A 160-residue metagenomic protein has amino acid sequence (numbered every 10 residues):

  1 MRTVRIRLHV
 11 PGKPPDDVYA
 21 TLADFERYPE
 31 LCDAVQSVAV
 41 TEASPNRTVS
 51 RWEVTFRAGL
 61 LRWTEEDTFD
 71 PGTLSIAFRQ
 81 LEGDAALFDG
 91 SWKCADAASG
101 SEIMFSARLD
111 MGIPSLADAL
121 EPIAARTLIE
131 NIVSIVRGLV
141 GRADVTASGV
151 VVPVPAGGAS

Functional and structural regions predicted by a protein language model:
M1-R47, M104, G141, S148 (+1 more regions): Hydrophobic ligand-binding cavity/cleft-lining segments
T3, K13, R79, A117-A124: Residue-level detector of alpha-helix boundaries and kinks
T3-R5, A34-V38, V49-R51, S75-A77 (+1 more regions): Short structured motifs
Y19-L22, R47-S50, G72-F78: Short Pro/Gly-enriched beta-strand edge/turn motifs at strand-loop
P29-E30, A43, T55-M104, R108-D110 (+3 more regions): Hydrophobic-ligand binding "helix-grip"
V35-A39, N46-R47, E65-T68, C94-D96 (+1 more regions): Short, charged/polar low-complexity linear motifs in solvent-exposed/disordered segments
R108-N131: A short acidic/glycine-rich loop-to-helix N-cap element
A124, L128-D144: Short amphipathic alpha-helical signal-transduction/dimerization elements
